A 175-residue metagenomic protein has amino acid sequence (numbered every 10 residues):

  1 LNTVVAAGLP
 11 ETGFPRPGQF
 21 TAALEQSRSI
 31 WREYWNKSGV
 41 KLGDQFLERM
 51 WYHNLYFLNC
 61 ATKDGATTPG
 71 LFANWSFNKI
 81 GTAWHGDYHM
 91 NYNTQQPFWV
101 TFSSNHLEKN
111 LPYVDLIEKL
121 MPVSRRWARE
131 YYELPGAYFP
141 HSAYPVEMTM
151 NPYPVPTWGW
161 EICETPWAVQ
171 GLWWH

Functional and structural regions predicted by a protein language model:
L1-D87, L107-N110, I117-R126: Acidic/polar, glycine-enriched structural segments that form the non-catalytic walls/loops of the carbohydrate-binding
P17, V40, A83, Q96-W99 (+1 more regions): Residues at structural and domain junctions
W35-N36, Y56-A61, Q96-E108, W167-H175: Well-ordered alpha-helical scaffold segments within catalytic/enzyme domains
E48-M50, H89-M90, V100, E130: A general structural signal for short secondary-structure junctions and capping/turn motifs
Y52-H53, S104, P154-V155: Short, well-ordered loop/turn elements at secondary-structure boundaries
T62-M90, L107-Q170, W174: Helix-terminus loop motifs that line ligand-binding clefts
N91-Q95: FAD-binding core of FAD-dependent oxidoreductases, characterized by glycine-rich FAD pyrophosphate-binding loops
